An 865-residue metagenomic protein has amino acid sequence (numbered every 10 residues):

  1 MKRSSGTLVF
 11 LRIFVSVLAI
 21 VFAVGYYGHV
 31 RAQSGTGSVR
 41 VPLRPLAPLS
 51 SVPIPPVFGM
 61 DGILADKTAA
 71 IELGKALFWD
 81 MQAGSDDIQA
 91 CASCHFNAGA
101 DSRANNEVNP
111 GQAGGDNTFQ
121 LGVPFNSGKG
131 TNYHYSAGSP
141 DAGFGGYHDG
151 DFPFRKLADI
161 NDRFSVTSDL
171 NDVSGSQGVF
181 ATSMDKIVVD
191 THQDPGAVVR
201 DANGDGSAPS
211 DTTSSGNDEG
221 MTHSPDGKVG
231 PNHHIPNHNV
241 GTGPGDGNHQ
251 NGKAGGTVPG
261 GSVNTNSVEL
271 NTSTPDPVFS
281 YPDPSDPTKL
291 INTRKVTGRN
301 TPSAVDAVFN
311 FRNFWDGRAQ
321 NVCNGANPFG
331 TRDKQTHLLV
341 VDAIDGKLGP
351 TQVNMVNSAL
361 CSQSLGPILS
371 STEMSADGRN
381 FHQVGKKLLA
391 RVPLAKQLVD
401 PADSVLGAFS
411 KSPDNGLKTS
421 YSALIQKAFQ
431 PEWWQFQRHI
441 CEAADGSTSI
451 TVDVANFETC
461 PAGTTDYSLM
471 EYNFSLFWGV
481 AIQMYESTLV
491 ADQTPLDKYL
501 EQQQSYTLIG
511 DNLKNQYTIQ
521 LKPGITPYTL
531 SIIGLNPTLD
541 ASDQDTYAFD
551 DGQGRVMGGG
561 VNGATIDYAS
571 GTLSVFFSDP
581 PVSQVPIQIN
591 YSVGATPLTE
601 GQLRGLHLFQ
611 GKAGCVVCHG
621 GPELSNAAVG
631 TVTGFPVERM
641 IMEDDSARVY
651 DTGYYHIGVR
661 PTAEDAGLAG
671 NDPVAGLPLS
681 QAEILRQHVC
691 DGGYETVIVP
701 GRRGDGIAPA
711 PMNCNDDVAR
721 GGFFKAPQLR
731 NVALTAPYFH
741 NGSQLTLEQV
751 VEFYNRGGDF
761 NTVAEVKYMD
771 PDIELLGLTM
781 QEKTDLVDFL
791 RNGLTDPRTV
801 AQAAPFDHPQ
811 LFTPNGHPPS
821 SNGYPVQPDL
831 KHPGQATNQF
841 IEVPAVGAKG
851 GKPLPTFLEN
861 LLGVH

Functional and structural regions predicted by a protein language model:
K2, G6, F10-I20, V24-T507 (+1 more regions): Periplasmic c-type cytochrome electron-transfer domains
Q504-G594: Extended beta-strand solenoid/passenger and fiber regions
